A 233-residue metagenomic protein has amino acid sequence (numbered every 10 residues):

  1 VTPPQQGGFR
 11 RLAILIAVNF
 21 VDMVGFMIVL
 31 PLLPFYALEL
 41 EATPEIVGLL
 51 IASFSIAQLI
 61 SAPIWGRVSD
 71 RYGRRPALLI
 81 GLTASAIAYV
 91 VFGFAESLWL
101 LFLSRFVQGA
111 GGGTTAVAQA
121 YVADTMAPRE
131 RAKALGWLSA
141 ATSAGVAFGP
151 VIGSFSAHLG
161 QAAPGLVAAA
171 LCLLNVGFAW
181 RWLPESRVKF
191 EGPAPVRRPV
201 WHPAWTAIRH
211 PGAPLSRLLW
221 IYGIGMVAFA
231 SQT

Functional and structural regions predicted by a protein language model:
T2-F9, P184-L218: Juxtamembrane intracellular "pre-TM" segments in multi-pass secondary transporters
G7-A52, L215-R217, I221, M226-T233: Helix-loop boundary and gating motifs at the non-cytosolic
L15, S97-S104, R217-L218: Short hydrophobic/alpha-helical segments at membrane-entry points of transmembrane helices in Major Facilitator
F20, A88, W99-G113, G223: Hydrophobic core of transmembrane alpha-helices in multi-pass small-molecule transporters, especially MFS/SLC-type
M27, S55-P63, G113, V146-A147: Residue-level signature of mid-helix packing/kink "hotspots" within the transmembrane helices of 12-pass Major
L59-E96: Conserved MFS/SLC helix-loop-helix module at the cytosolic interface between two early adjacent transmembrane helices
S104-S143: Cytoplasmic helix-loop-helix junction between adjacent transmembrane helices in 12-TM secondary transporters
L138-R181: Helix-loop-helix hairpin linking two adjacent transmembrane segments in secondary transporters
